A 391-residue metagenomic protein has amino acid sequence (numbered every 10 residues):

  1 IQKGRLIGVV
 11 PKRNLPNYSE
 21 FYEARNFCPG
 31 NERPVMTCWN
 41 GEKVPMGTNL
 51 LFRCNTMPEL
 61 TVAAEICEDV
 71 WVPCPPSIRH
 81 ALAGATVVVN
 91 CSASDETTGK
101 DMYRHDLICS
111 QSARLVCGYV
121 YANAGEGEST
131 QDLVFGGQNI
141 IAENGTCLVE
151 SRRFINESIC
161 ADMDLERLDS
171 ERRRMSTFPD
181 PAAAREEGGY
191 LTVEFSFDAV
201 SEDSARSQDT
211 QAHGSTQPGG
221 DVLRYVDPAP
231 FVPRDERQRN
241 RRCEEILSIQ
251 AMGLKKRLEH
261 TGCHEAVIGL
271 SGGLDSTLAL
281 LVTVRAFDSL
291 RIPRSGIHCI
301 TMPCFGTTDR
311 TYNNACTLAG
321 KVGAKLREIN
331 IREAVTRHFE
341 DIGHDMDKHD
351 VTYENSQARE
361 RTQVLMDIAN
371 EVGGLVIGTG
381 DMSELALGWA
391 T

Functional and structural regions predicted by a protein language model:
I1-G269, R285-R294: Enzyme catalytic cores with a strong preference for nitrogen-chemistry domains
I66-V70, S94-D101, V232-E244, T301-T308 (+3 more regions): Hydrophobic alpha-helical scaffolding
V89, D95, V116, T336-K348 (+1 more regions): Nucleotide-activated chemistry modules centered on ATP-dependent adenylation/adenylyltransferase
V89, H264-L270, L274-C316: ATP-dependent adenylation/pyrophosphate-handling site
A93-S94, A124, S271, M302-F305 (+2 more regions): Short, ordered loop/turn segments at secondary-structure junctions
Q111, I249, G253-T261, G273 (+6 more regions): Generic, well-ordered alpha-helical scaffold segments in large soluble proteins
C160, Q208-D227, I292, G296-T352 (+2 more regions): A conserved beta-strand->alpha-helix junction
C263-S276, R332-V335, D381-L385: A glycine-rich phosphate-binding loop feature that marks nucleotide/adenosyl-phosphate handling sites
